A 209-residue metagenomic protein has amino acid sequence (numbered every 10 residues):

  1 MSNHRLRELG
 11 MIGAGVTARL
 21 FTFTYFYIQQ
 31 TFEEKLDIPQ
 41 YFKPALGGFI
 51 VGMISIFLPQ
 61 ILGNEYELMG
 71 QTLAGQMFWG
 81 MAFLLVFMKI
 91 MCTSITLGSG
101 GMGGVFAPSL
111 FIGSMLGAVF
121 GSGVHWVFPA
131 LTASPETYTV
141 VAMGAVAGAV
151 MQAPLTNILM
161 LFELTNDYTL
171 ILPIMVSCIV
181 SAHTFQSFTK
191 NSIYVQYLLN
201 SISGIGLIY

Functional and structural regions predicted by a protein language model:
M1-Y209: Alpha-helical transmembrane segments and immediately membrane-proximal extracytoplasmic
